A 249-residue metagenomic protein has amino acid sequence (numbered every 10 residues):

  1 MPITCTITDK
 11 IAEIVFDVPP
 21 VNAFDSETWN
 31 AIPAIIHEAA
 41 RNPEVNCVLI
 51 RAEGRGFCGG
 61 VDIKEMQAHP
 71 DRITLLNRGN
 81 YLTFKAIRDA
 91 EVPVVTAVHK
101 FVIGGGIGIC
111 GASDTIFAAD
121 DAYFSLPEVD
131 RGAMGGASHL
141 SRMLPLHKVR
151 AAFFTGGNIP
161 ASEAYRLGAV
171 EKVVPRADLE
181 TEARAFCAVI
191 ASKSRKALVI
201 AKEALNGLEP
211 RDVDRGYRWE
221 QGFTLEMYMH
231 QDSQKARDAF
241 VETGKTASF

Functional and structural regions predicted by a protein language model:
M1-E53: Conserved CoA-thioester-binding segment of acyl-CoA-metabolizing enzymes
M1-F16, N158-A191, V199-P210, A236-F249: Amphipathic alpha-helical segments at domain termini/boundaries
T4, A31, E44, A52-A86 (+1 more regions): Glycine- (often His-adjacent) and acidic-residue-rich active-site loop that binds/positions the CoA thioester
G60, N77, Y81, G104 (+3 more regions): Glycine-rich phosphate-binding loop at the start of an alpha helix
A86-R195: Crotonase-fold acyl-CoA enzyme core
A152-F153, A164, A204-G207, F223-Y228: Helix-loop "lid/cap" segments that line or gate small-molecule binding pockets
